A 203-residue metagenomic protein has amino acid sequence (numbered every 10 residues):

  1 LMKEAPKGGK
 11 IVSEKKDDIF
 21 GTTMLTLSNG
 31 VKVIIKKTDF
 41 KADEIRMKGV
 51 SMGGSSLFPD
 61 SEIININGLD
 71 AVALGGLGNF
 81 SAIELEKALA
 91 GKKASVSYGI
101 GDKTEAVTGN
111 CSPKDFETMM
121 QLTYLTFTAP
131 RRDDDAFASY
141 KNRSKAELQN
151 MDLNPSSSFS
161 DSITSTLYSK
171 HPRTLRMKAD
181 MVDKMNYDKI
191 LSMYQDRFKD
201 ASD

Functional and structural regions predicted by a protein language model:
L1-P59, D200: Proteolytic maturation boundary segments
M2-L25, T164-D203: Histidine-acidic residue clusters that define the catalytic metal-binding segment of zinc metallopeptidase domains
N29, E84, K189: Ca2+-coordinating acidic residues in Ca2+-binding motifs
I35-K36, F58, A94-Y98, L191-Q195: Short beta-strand/turn micro-motifs at beta-sheet edges
K41-A129, K141-Q149, N154-K184, A201-D203: M16 family metallopeptidases and their MPP-like homologs
